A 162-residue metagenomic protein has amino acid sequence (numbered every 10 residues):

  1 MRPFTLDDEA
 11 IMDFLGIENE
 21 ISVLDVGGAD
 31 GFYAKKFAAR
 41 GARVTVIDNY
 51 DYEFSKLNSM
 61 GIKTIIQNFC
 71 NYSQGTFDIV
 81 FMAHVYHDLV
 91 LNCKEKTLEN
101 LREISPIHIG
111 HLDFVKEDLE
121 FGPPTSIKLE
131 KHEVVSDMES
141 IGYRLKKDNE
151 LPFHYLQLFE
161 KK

Functional and structural regions predicted by a protein language model:
R2-N19: Conserved alpha-helix/loop element of class I SAM-dependent methyltransferases that forms part of the SAM/SAH-binding
L24, A29-N71: Class I SAM-dependent methyltransferase SAM/SAH-binding core
F81: A conserved beta-strand element that flanks and buttresses the S-adenosyl-L-methionine
H84-V85: Short catalytic micro-motifs in class I SAM-dependent methyltransferases
L89: Conserved SAM-binding loop
E95-I109: A short glycine-rich, Lys/Arg-flanked "PGG" loop and its adjoining helix->strand segment in the class I
H108-L158: C-terminal alpha-helical "lid/dimerization" subdomain adjacent to the S-adenosyl-L-methionine
